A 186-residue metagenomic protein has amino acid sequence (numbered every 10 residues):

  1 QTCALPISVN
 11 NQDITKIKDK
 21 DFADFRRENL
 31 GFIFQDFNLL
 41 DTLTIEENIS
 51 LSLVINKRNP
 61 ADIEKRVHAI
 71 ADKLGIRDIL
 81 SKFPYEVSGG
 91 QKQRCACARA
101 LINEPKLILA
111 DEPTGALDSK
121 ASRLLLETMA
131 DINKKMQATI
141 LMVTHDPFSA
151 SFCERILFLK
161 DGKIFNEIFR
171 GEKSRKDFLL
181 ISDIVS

Functional and structural regions predicted by a protein language model:
A4-F152, L159: ABC family nucleotide-binding domain
K163-S186: Conserved beta-strand-loop-alpha-helix hinge in the C-terminal portion of ABC ATPase nucleotide-binding domains
